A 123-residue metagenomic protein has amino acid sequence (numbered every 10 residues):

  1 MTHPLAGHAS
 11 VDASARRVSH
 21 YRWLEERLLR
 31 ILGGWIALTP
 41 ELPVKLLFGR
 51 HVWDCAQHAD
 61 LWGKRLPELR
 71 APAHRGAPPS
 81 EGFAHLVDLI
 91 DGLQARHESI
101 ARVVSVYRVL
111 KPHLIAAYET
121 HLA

Functional and structural regions predicted by a protein language model:
T2-S19, P78-V109: Acidic/His metal-coordination segments adjacent to aromatic residues that form catalytic metal sites in metalloenzymes
V11-S14, E25, E41, F48 (+2 more regions): Generic structural signal for well-ordered secondary structure
S19-E26, W53-D60, S105-A116: Generic structural signal for well-ordered, non-transmembrane alpha-helical segments in soluble/cytosolic regions
S19-R27, I31, E41, L61-P67: Intrinsic structural disorder
R27-R50, L114-A123: Helix-loop segments that flank and shape redox-cofactor active sites
G33-A37, G63, R70, D91-Q94 (+1 more regions): A structural signal for long alpha-helical coiled-coils and helix-turn connectors that form the cytosolic signaling
L46-I90: Conserved alpha-helical segments that form or flank metal/cofactor-binding pockets of metalloenzymes
